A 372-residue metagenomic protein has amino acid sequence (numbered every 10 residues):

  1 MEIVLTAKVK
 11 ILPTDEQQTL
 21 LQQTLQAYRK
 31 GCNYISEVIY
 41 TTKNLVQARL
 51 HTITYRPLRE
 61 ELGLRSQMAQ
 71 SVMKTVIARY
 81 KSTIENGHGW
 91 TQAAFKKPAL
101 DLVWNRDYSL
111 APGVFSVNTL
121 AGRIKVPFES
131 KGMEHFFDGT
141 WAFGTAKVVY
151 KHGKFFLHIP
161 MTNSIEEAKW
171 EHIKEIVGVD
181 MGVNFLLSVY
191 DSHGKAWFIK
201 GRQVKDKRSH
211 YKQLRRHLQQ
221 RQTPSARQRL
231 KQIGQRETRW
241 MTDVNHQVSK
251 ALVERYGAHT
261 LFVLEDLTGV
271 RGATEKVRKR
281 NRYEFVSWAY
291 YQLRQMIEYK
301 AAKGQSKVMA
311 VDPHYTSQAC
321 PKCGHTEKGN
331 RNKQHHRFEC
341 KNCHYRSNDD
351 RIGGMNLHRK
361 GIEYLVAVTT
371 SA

Functional and structural regions predicted by a protein language model:
M1-A372: Nucleic-acid substrate recognition interfaces
